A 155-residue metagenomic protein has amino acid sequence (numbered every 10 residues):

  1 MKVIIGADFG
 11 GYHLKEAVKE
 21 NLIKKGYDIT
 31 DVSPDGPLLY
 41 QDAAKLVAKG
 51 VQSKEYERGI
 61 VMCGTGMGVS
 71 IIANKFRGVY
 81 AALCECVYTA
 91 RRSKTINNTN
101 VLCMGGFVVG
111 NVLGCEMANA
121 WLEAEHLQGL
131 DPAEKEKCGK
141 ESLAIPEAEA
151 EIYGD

Functional and structural regions predicted by a protein language model:
I4-G6, G10-G11, V87-D155: C-terminal binding/interaction regions
I4-K24: Glycine-rich phosphate/diphosphate-binding loop of Rossmann-like nucleotide-binding domains
K25, F76-R77, N97: Short, structured coil segments at secondary-structure junctions
K25-T30, Y56: A generic structural motif
D28-Y40: A short beta-strand-loop structural module common to alpha/beta enzyme folds
V47-C84: Helix-adjacent hinge/juxtasegments
